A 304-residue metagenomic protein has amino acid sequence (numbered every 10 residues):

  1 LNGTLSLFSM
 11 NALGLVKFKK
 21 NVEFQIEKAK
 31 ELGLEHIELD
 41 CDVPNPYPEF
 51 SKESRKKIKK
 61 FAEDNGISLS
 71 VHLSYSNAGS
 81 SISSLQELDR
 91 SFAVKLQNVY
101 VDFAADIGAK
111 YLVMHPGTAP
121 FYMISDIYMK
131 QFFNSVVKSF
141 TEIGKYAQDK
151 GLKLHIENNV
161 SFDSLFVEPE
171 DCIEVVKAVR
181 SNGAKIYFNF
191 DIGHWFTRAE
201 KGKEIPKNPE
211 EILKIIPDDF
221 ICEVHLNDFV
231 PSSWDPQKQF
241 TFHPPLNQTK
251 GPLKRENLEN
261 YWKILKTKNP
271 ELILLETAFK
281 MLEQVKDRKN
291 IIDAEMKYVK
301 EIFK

Functional and structural regions predicted by a protein language model:
L1-A109, Q148, G183-Y187, D293-K304: N-terminal pre-domain/capping segments
L1-S9, G14, K19-E23, E27-K30 (+2 more regions): Histidine-acidic metal/acid-base catalytic patches
G14, C41-V43, Y75-N77, P116-P120 (+4 more regions): Active-site-proximal loop/turn and secondary-structure-junction residues that shape catalytic pockets, frequently
K20, E63-D64, S83-Y187: Active-site acidic/histidine proton-transfer and metal-coordination neighborhood in alpha/beta enzyme cores
L32-H36, K56, S76-A78, G117-P120 (+3 more regions): Short amphipathic alpha-helical segments, especially helix-boundary/capping motifs
H36-E38, S70, H155-E157, N189-I192 (+2 more regions): Generic enzyme active-site microenvironment
V43-E53, S76-K95, T118-F132, D235-N247 (+1 more regions): Surface-exposed, active-site-proximal loop segments in enzymatic domains
R55-S76, S135-A147, V176-V179, L253-Y261: Alpha-helix-loop-beta-strand connector modules within alpha/beta enzyme cores
